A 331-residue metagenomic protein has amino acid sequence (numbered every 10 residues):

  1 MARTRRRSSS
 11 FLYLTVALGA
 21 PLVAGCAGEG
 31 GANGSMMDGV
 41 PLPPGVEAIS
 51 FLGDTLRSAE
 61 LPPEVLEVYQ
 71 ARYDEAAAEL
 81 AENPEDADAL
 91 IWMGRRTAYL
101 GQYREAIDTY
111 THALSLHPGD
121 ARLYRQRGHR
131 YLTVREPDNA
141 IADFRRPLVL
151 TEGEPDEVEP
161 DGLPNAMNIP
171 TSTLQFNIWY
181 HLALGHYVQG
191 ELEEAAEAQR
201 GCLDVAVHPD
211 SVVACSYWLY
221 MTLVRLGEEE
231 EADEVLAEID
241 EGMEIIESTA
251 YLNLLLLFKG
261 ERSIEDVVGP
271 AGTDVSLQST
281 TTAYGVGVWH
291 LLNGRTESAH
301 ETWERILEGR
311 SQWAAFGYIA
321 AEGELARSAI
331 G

Functional and structural regions predicted by a protein language model:
C26-D88, W92: N-terminal leader/linker segments that initiate helical-solenoid repeat arrays
A78-E79, H112-A113, R146-P147, N168 (+2 more regions): Canonical positions in the second alpha-helix
W92, Q126, P160, L174 (+3 more regions): Canonical tetratricopeptide repeat
R95, H129, L184, M221-V224 (+2 more regions): Residue-level recognition of tetratricopeptide repeat
